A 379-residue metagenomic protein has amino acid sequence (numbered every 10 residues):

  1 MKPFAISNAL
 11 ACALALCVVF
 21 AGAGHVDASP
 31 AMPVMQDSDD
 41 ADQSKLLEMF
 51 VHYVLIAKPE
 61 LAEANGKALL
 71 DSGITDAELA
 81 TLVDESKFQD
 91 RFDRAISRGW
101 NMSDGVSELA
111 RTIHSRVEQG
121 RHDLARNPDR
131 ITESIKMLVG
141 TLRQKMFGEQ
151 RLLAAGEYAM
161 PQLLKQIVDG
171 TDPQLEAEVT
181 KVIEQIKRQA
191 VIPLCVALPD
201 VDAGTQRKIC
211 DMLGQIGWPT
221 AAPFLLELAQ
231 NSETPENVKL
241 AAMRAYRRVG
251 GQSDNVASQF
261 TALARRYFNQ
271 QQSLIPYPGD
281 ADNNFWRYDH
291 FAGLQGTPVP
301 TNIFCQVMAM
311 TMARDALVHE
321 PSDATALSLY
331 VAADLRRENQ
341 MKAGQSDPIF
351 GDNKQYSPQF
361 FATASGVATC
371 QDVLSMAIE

Functional and structural regions predicted by a protein language model:
N8-G22: Bacterial N-terminal signal peptides
A31-K45, E118-D129, E133-M137, G250-Q259 (+3 more regions): TPR-adjacent "capping" and linker segments in tetratricopeptide-repeat scaffold/adaptor proteins
E48-L55, A64-L69, T81-E85, S107-A125 (+10 more regions): Structural detector for internal amphipathic alpha-helices that build alpha-solenoid repeat scaffolds
M49-F50, A264, T297, V331 (+1 more regions): Conserved small-residue packing positions in alpha-helical repeats and bundles
E63-F92, E157-D169, Y288-L294, R314-G344: Short, charge-rich amphipathic alpha-helical segments embedded in non-transmembrane helical bundles/solenoids
N65-G66, L225, A229, Y246 (+3 more regions): Inward-facing hydrophobic residues that define packing positions of alpha-helical scaffold repeats
A77-G99, N237-G251, S258, T325-Q355 (+1 more regions): TPR/TPR-like alpha-solenoid helical repeat scaffolds
E78-A80, A95, A262-M312, R336-A368: Short coil/linker segments at helix-helix boundaries
